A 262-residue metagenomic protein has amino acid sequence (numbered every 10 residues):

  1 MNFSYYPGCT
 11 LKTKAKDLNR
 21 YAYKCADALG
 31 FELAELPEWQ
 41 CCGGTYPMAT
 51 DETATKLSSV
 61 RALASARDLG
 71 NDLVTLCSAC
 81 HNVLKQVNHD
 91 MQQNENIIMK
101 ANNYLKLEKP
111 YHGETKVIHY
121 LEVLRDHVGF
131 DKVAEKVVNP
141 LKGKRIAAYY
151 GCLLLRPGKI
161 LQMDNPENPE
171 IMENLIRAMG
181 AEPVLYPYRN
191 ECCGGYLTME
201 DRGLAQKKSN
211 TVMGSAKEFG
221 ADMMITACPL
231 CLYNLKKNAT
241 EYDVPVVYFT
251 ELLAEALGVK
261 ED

Functional and structural regions predicted by a protein language model:
M1-D262: Iron-sulfur cluster-binding electron-transfer modules in prokaryotic oxidoreductases
